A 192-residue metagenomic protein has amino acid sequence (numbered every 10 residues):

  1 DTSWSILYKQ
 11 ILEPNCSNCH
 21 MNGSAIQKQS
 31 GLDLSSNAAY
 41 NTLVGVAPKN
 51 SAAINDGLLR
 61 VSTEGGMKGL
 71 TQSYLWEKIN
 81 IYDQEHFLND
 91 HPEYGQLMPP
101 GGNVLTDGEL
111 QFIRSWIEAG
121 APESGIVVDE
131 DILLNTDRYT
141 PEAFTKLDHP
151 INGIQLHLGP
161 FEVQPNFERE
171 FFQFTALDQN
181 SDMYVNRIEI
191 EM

Functional and structural regions predicted by a protein language model:
D1, S5-E13, S17-V104: Solvent-exposed helix-loop boundary motif
S3, G120, S124, N180-S181: Extracellular low-complexity Ser/Thr/Asn/Gly-rich intrinsically disordered segments
L7, I113, I188: Divalent metal-coordination and catalytic microenvironments
S36-A38, I79, G102, I117 (+2 more regions): Short, flexible loop/turn elements at secondary-structure junctions
A53-K68, G120-D131, H157-F161: Short, surface-exposed, charge-dense and proline/glycine-enriched linear segments
P100-G125: Ser/Thr/Pro-rich, low-complexity mucin-like regions that serve as glycosylated stalks/linkers or repetitive adhesive
I126, E130-M192: Solvent-exposed, flexible loop/coil segments flanking beta-strands in beta-rich domains
